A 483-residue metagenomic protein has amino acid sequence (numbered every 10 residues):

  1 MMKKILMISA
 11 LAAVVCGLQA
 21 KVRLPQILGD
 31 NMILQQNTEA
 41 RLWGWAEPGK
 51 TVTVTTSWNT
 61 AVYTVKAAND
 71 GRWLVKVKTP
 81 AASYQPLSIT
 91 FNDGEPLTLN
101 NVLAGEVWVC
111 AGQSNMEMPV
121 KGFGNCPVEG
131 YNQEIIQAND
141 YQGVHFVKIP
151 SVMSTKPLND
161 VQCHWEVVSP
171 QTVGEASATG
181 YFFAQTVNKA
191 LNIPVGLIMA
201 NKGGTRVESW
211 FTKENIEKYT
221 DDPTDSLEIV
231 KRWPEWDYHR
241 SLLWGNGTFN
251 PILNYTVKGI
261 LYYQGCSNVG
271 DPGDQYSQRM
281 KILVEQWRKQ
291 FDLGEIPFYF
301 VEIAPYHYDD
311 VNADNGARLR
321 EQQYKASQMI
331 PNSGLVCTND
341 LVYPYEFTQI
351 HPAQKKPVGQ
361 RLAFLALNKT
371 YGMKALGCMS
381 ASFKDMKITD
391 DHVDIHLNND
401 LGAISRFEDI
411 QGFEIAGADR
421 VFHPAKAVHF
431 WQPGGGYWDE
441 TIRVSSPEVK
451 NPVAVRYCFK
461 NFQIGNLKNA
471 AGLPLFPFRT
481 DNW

Functional and structural regions predicted by a protein language model:
M1-R23: Bacterial Sec-dependent N-terminal signal peptides
K21-W483: Cell-envelope and extracellular/periplasmic
